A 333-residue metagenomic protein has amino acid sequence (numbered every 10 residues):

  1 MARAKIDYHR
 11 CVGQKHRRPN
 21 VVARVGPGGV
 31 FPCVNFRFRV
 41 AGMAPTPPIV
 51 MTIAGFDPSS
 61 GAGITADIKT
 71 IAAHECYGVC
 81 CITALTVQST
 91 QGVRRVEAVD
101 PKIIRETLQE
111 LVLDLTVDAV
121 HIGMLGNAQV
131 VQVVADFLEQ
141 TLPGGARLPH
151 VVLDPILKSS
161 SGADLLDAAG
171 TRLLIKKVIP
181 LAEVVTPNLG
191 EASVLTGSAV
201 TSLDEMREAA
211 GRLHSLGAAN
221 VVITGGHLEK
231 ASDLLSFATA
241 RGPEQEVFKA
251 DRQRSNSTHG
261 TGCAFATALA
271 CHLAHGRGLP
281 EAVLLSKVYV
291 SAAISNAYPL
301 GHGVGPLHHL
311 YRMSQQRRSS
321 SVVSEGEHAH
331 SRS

Functional and structural regions predicted by a protein language model:
A2-A4, A23: Short linear motifs in low-complexity or flexible loops
A44-T52, I68-G162: Conserved N-terminal subdomain of the carbohydrate kinase-like
I53-S59, E246-H259: Short pre-catalytic strand/loop immediately N-terminal to key active-site residues, enriched for Gly-Thr
E75-V79, E244, H272-K287: Phosphate-handling active-site elements
R95-A98, P280-S333: Charged C-terminal helix
A168-E244: Conserved phosphate/ATP/ADP-binding segment of small-molecule kinases
S193-V194, N256-L279: Short, small-residue alpha-helix embedded
